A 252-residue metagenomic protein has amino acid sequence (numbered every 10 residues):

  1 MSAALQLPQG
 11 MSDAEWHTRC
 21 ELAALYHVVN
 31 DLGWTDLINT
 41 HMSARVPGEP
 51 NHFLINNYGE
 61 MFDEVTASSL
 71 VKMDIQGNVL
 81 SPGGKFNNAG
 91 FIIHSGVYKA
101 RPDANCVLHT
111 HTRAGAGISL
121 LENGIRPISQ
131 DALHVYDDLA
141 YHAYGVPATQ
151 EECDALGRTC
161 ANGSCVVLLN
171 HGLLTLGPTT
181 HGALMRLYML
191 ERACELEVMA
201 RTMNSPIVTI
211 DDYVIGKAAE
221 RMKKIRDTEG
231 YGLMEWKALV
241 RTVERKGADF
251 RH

Functional and structural regions predicted by a protein language model:
M1-H252: Glycine-rich flexible loops
